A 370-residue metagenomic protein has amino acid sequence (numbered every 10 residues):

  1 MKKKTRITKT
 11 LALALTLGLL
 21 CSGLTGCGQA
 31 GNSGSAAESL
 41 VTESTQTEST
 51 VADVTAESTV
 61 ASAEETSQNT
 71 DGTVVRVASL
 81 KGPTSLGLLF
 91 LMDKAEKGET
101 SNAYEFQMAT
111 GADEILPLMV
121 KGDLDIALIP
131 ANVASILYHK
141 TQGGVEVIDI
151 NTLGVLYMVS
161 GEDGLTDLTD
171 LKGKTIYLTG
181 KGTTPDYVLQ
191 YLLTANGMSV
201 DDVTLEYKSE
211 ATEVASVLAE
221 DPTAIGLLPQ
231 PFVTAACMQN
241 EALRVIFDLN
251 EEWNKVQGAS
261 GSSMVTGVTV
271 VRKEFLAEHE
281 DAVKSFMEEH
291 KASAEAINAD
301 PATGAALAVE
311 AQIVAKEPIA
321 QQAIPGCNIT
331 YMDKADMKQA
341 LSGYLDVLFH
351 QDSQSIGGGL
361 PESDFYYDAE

Functional and structural regions predicted by a protein language model:
K2-A14: Bacterial N-terminal signal peptides that target proteins for export
A14-G23: Bacterial N-terminal signal peptides
L24-A37: Bacterial lipoprotein signal-peptidase II cleavage site
D53, S58-S199, T204-Y207, A224 (+2 more regions): Short, glycine-/small- and polar/acidic-enriched structural segments that line small-molecule recognition paths
F90-M92, L156-T166, S263-A282, T330: A bilobed periplasmic-binding-protein/Venus flytrap-type ligand-binding module shared by bacterial periplasmic
N132-V133, T141, E213-L307: Pocket-lining segment of extracytoplasmic ligand-binding domains
L276-Q351: Secondary-structure end/capping motifs
S342-E370: Conserved C-terminal helix/tail region of periplasmic/extracytoplasmic solute-binding proteins
